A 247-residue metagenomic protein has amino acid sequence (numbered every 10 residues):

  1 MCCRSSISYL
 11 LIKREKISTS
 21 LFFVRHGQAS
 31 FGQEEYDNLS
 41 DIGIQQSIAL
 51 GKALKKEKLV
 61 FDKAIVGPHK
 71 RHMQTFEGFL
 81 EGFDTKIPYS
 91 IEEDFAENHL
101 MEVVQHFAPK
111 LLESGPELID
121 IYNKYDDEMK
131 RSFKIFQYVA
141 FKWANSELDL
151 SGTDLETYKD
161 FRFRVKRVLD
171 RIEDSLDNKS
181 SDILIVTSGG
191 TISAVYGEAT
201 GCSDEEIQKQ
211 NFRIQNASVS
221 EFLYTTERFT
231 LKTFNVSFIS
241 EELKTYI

Functional and structural regions predicted by a protein language model:
C2-T19, T85, N98-M129, K159 (+2 more regions): Acidic, low-complexity terminal tails and accessory targeting/binding regions of phosphate-metabolizing enzymes
S20, G27-G78, E156-R164: Loop-to-helix element that buttresses phosphate recognition and phosphoryl-transfer chemistry
S20-V24, I65, S180-T187, T191: Beta-strand elements within well-structured catalytic alpha/beta cores of enzymes that handle phosphate/sulfate esters
V24, E92-D94, F234: Conserved beta-strand termini and adjacent loop/short-helix elements that scaffold enzyme active sites in alpha/beta
G27, G189-G190, N235-S237: Active-site metal-binding loops of divalent metal-dependent hydrolases
K52-I135: Phosphate-coordination/substrate-recognition cap region in phosphate-metabolizing enzymes
L118-D160: Short glycine/proline- and acidic residue-enriched helix-loop micro-motifs that form flexible lids or anion-recognition
G152-K179: A mid-sequence, solvent-exposed acidic-amphipathic segment
